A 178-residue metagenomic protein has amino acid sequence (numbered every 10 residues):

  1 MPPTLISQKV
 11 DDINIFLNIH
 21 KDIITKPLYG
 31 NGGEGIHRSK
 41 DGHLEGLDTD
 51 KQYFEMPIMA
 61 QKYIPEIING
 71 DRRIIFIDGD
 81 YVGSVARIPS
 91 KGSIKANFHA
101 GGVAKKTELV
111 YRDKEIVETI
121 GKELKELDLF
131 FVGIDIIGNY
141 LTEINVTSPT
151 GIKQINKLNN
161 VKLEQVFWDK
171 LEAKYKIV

Functional and structural regions predicted by a protein language model:
M1-N14: Conserved N-proximal alpha/beta basic substrate-recognition cap immediately N-terminal to, or forming the N-lobe
L5, I75-F76, D135: Well-ordered beta-strand positions
V10-D11, N18-D22, L28-I116, I120 (+1 more regions): Phosphate-binding site of ATP-dependent enzymes
K26-P27, S148: Short beta-strands and strand-loop turn motifs
A60-K62, R72, L127-Y140: A short glycine-rich, hydrophobically flanked beta-strand micro-motif that places a catalytic Asp/Glu for divalent metal
Y81, I88-K91, F130, G138-L141 (+1 more regions): Short Gly/Pro-enriched loop/turn and capping motifs at secondary-structure junctions
Y111, K122-K125, I137-V178: C-terminal active-site "lid" helix and adjoining low-complexity regulatory extension at the edge of ATP-using catalytic
